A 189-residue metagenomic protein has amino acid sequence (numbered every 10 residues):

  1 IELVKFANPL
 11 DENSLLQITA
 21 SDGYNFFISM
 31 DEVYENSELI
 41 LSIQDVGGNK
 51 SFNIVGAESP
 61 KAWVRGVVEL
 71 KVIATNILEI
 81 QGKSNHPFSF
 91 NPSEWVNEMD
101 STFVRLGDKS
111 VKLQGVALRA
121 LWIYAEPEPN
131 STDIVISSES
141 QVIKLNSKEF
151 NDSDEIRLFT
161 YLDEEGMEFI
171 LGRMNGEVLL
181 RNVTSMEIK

Functional and structural regions predicted by a protein language model:
I1-K189: N-terminal intrinsically disordered, low-complexity segments enriched in P/E/S/T
